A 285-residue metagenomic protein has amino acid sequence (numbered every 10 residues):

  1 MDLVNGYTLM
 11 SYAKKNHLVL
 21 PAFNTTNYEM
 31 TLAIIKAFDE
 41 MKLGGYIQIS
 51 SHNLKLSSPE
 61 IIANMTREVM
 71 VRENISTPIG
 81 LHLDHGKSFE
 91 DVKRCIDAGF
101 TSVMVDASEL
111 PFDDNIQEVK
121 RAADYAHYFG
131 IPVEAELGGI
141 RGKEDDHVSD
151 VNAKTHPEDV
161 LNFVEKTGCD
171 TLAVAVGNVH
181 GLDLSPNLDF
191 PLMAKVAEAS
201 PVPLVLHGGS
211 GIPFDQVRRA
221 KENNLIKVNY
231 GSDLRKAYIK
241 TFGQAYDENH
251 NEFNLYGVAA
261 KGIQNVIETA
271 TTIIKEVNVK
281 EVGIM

Functional and structural regions predicted by a protein language model:
V4-P21, E252-F253, G257: Generic N-terminal amphipathic, Lys/Arg-enriched alpha-helix
G6-Y12, Y28-N53, E60-S76, G80 (+6 more regions): Alpha/beta enzyme core
L206-G208: Thr-Gly-centered strand-to-loop micro-motif
A245-M285: Extended, intrinsically disordered, low-complexity segments
